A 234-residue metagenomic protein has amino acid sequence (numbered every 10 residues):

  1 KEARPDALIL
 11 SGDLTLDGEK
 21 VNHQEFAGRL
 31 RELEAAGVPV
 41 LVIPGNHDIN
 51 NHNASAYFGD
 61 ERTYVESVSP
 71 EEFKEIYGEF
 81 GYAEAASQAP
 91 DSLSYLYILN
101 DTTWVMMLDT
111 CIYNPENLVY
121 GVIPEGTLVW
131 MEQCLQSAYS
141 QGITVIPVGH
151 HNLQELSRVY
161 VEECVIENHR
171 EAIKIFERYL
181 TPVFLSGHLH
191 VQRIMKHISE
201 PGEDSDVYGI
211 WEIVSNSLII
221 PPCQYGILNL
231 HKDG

Functional and structural regions predicted by a protein language model:
K1-K20: N-terminal active-site segment of His-dependent metallophosphoesterases
R4, P39, I98, W104-M107 (+1 more regions): His/acidic metal-ligating clusters that form di-metal
L8, D13, F26, G45 (+5 more regions): Divalent metal-coordination and catalytic microenvironments
G12-L14, N46-D48, T110-C111, H150-N152 (+2 more regions): Active-site metal-binding loops of divalent metal-dependent hydrolases
L16-E19, I49-N53, N114-E116, Q154-S157 (+2 more regions): Short catalytic/ligand-binding loop motif for oxyanion handling, primarily in non-cytosolic enzymes, centered on
L16-V21, A85-S87, E162-E163, L218-P221: Acidic-and-aromatic substrate-binding clefts and catalytic sites of carbohydrate-active enzymes
E25-V129, D206-V207, I227: Extended active-site neighborhood of metal-dependent phosphoesterases/phosphodiesterases
L99, D204-G234: Binuclear metal-dependent phosphoesterase catalytic core
